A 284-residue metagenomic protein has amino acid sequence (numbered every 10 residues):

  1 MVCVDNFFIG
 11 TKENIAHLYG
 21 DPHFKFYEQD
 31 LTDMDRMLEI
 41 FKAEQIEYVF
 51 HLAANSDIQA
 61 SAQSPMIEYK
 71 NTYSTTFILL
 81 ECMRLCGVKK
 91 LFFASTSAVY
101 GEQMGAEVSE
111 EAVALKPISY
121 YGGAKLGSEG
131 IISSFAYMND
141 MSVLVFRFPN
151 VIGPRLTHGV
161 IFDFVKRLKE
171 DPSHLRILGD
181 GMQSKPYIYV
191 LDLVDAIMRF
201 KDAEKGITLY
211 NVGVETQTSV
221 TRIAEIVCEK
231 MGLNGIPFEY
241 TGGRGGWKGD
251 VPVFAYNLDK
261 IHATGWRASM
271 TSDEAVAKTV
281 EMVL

Functional and structural regions predicted by a protein language model:
M1-V151: N-terminal Rossmann-like NAD(P)+-binding domain of SDR-like oxidoreductases, especially those catalyzing
G10, T32, Q63, N71-S74 (+8 more regions): Residue-level signal for the nucleotide or nucleotide-sugar donor/cofactor binding architecture
Y19, A53, E81-M83, L168-P172 (+2 more regions): Hydrophobic aliphatic residues
D35, E47, Q59, M66 (+8 more regions): Residues in well-ordered alpha-helical elements
A106-E107, H158-R167: A glycine/serine/threonine-rich, flexible loop-to-helix segment that serves as the NAD(P) cofactor-binding "lid"
G127, I131, F135, F164 (+2 more regions): Hydrophobic alpha-helix immediately C-terminal to the catalytic Tyr-X-X-X-Lys motif of short-chain
K169-L284: C-terminal substrate-binding subdomain of Rossmann-fold SDR/epimerase-dehydratase oxidoreductases
